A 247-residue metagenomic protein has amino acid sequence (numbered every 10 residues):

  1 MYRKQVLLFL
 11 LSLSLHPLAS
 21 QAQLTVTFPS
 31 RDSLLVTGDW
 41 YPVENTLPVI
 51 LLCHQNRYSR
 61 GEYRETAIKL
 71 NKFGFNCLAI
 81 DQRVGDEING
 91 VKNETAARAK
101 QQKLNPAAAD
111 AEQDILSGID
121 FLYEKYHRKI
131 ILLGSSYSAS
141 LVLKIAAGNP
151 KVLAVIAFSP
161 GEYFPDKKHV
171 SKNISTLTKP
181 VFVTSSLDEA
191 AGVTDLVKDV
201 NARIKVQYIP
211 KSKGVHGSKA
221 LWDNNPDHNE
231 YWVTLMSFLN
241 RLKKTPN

Functional and structural regions predicted by a protein language model:
L8-P17: Bacterial N-terminal signal peptides
F28-Y41, T46-K125: Serine-hydrolase catalytic machinery in alpha/beta-hydrolase-like enzymes
L133-V142: Gly/Ala-rich beta-loop-alpha elbow adjacent to hydrolase catalytic centers
K151-Y163: A conserved short beta-strand
F164, S185-G192: Acidic catalytic loop of the alpha/beta-hydrolase fold
L177, F182-S185: Short beta-strand/loop motif that positions the catalytic acidic residue of the alpha/beta-hydrolase fold
G192-Q207: Conserved loop-alpha-helix segment in the C-terminal half of the alpha/beta-hydrolase fold that carries the catalytic
V206-N247: C-terminal catalytic histidine-bearing segment of alpha/beta-hydrolase fold enzymes
